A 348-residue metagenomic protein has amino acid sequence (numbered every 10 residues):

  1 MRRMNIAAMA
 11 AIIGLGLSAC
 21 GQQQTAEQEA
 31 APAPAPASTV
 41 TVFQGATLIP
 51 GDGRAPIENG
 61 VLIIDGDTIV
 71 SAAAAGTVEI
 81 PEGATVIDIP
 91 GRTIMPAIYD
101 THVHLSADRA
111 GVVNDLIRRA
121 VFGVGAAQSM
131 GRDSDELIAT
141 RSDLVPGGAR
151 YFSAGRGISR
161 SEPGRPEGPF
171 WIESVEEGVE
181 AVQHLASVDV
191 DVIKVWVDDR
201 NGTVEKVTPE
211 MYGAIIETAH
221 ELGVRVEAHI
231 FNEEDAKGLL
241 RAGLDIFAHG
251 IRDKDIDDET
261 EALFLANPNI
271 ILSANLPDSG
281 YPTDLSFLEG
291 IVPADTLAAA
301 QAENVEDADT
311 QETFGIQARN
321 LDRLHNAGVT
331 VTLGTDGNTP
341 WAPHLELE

Functional and structural regions predicted by a protein language model:
M1-M9: Bacterial N-terminal signal peptides that target proteins for export
G16-A19: C-terminal motif of bacterial Sec signal peptides marking the signal peptidase cleavage site
G21-Q23: Bacterial signal peptide processing site
A33-P34, L48, D52-M95: Histidine-rich, glycine-flanked metal-binding segment
G45, R92, I98-S106, H229 (+1 more regions): Histidine-centered divalent metal-coordination motifs
I89, T93-T101, G111-V226, E259-A300: Divalent-metal coordination cores built from histidine and acidic residues
E221, T313-E348: His/Asp/Glu-enriched, well-ordered alpha-helical/loop segment that forms or immediately abuts the divalent-metal
L240-F247, A266-I271, G328-T330: Glycine-enriched alpha-helix->loop->beta-strand junction motifs that scaffold or abut catalytic
